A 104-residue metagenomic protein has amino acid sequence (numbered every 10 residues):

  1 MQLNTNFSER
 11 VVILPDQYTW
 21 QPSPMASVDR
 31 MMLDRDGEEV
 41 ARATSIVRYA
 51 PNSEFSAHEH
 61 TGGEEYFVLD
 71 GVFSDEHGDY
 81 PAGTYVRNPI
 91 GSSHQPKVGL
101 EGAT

Functional and structural regions predicted by a protein language model:
M1-E39: A short, N-terminal "cap"/entry segment at the start of jelly-roll beta-barrel domains of the cupin/DSBH fold
M25, R42, V72: Catalytic cores of transferase enzymes with a strong primary signal for eukaryotic protein kinases
V28, E38, D79, I90-T104: Ligand-binding loop in jelly-roll beta-barrel domains
D29-M31, V40-I46, S56: Intrinsic, low-complexity N-terminal interaction/targeting segments
M32-D34, R48, S74, R87: Generic structural detector for well-ordered beta-strands
I46, E65, R87, E101-T104: A short hydrophobic beta-strand segment most commonly corresponding to one strand of the jelly-roll/cupin
A50-S53, H60-D75, A82: Glycine- and acidic-residue-biased ligand/ion/polar-headgroup-sensing regions
S53-S56, S74, V86, I90-P96: Histidine-centered metal-chelating micro-motifs
